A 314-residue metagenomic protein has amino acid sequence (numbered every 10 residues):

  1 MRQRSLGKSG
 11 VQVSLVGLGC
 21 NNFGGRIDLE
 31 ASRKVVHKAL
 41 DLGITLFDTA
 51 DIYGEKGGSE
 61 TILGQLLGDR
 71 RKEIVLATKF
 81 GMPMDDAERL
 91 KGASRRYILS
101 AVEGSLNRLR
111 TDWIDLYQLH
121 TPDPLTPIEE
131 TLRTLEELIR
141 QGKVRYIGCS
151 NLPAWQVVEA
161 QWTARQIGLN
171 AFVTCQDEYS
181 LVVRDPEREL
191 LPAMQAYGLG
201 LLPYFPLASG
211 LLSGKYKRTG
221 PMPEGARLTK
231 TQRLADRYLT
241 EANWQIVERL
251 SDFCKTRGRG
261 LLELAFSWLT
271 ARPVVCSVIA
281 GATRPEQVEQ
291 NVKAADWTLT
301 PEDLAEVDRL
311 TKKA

Functional and structural regions predicted by a protein language model:
M1-I74, R140: N-terminal binding-site loop/beta-alpha segment at the start of enzyme catalytic domains that lines or forms
G7-G24, A77-L90, W113, Q118: N-terminal small/glycine-rich loop or linker at the start of catalytic domains across soluble metabolic enzymes
G24-D28, A50-S59, D123-P127, A154-W155 (+1 more regions): Acidic-and-aromatic substrate-binding clefts and catalytic sites of carbohydrate-active enzymes
I27, A31, G58, I62 (+3 more regions): Alpha-helix N-cap and loop-to-helix initiation/capping positions
I27-A39, A93-L109, V157-Q161: Short, acidic/polar
K38, L42, R108-L109, G142 (+1 more regions): Structural motif
L106-L125: Active-site groove signature of glycoside hydrolases
T126-A314: Beta/alpha (TIM)-barrel catalytic core signal, keyed to glycine-rich beta->alpha loops juxtaposed to Asp/Glu that bind
